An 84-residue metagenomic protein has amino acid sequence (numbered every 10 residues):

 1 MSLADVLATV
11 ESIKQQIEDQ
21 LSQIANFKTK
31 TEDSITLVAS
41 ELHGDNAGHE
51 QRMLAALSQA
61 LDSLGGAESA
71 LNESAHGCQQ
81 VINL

Functional and structural regions predicted by a protein language model:
M1-L84: Amphipathic alpha-helical hairpins/coiled-coils and adjacent low-complexity
